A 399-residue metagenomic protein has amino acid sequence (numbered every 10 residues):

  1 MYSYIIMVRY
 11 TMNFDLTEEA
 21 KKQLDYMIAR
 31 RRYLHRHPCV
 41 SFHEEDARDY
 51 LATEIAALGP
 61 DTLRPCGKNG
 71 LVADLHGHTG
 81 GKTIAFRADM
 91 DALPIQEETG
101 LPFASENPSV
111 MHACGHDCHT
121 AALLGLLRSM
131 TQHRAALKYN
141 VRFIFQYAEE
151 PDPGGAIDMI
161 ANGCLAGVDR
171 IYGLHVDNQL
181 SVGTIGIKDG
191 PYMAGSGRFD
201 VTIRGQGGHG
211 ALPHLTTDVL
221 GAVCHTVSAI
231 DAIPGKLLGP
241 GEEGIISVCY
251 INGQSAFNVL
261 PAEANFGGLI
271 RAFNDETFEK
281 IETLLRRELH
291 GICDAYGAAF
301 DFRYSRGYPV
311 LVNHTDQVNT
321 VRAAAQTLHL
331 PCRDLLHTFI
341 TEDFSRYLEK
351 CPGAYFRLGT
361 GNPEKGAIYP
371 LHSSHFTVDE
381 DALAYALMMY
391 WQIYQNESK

Functional and structural regions predicted by a protein language model:
M1-T11: Short, Lys/Arg-enriched N-terminal segments with co-localized hydrophobic residues within the first ~10-30 amino acids
N13-H112, D117, A121-L124, R128-Y139: Acidic/His- and Gly-rich active-site-bordering loop/insert found across diverse amide/peptide-bond hydrolases
L34, F86, H116, F143 (+7 more regions): Divalent metal-coordination and catalytic microenvironments
H37, H214-G221, E276-I281: Active-site pocket-shaping loop/turn-to-helix segments
V72, L93-I95, L101-M111, D117-C118 (+3 more regions): Histidine/acidic-residue-rich, glycine-tolerant segments that coordinate divalent metal ions
A85-R87, F199, Y355-T360: Non-cysteine beta-strand/loop elements that form the S-adenosyl-L-methionine
C224-K399: Metal-dependent amide/peptide-bond hydrolase catalytic core, centered on the "pita-bread" metallohydrolase fold
